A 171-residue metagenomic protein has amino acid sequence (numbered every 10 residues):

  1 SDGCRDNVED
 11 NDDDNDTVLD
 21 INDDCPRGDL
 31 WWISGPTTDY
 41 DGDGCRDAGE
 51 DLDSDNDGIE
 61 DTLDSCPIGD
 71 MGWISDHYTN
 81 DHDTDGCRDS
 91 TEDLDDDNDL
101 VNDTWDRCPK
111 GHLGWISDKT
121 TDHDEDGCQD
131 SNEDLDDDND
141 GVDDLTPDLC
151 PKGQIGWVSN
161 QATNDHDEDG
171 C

Functional and structural regions predicted by a protein language model:
S1-C171: Extracellular calcium-associated, cysteine-rich motifs in secreted modular proteins
